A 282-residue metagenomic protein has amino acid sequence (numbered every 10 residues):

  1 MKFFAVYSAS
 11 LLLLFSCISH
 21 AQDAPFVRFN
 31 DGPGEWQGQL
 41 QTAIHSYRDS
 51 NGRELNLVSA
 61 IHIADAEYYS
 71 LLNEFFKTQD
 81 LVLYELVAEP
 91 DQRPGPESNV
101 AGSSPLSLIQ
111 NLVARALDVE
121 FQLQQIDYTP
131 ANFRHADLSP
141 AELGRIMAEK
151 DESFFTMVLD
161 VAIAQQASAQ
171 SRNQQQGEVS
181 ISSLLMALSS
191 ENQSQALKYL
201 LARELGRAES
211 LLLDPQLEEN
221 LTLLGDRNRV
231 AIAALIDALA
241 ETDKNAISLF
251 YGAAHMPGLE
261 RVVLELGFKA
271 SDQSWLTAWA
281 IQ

Functional and structural regions predicted by a protein language model:
M1-S8: Bacterial N-terminal signal peptides that target proteins for export
S16-I18: N-terminal signal peptide c-region/cleavage motif recognized by signal peptidases
Q22-D226, L266, D272-I281: Structured, acidic catalytic/metal-binding patches in enzyme active sites
L221, G225-Q282: A cross-kingdom marker for long, charged
